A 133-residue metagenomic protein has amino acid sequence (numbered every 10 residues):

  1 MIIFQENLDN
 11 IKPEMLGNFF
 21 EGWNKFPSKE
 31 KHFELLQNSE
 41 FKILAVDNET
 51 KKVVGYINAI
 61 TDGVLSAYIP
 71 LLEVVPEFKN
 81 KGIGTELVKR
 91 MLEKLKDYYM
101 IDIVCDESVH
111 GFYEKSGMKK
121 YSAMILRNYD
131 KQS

Functional and structural regions predicted by a protein language model:
M1-K31, M124, S133: Short amphipathic alpha-helix that is part of the acyltransferase structural core
L8, P70, V104-C105: Small/polar loops that bind or transfer phosphate-bearing groups
I11, V64, S108-G111: Short alpha-helical
F20, M91-K96: Alpha-helix C-terminal capping segments
K31-E49, V54-E73: A conserved beta-strand-loop-helix scaffold within acyl/acetyltransferase catalytic domains
V53, D97-Q132: Conserved active-site alpha-helix within GNAT-family acetyltransferase domains
V74, N80-E93: Conserved acetyl-CoA-binding loop-helix of GNAT-fold acetyltransferases
